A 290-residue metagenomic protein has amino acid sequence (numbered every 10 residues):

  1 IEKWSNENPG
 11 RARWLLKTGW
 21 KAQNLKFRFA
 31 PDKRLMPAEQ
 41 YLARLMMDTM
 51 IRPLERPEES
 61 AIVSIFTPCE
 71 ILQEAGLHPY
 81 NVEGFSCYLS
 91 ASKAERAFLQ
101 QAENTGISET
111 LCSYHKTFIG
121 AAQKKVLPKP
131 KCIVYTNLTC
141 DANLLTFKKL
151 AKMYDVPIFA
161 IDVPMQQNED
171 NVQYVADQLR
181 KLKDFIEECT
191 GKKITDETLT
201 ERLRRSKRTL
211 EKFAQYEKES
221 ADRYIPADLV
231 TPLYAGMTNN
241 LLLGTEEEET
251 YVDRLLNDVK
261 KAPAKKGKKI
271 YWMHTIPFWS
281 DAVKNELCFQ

Functional and structural regions predicted by a protein language model:
I1-E59, R180, D184-Q290: A charged, amphipathic alpha-helical module
I1-I194: Trp/Phe/Arg-rich N-terminal binding region typifying the photolyase-homology
